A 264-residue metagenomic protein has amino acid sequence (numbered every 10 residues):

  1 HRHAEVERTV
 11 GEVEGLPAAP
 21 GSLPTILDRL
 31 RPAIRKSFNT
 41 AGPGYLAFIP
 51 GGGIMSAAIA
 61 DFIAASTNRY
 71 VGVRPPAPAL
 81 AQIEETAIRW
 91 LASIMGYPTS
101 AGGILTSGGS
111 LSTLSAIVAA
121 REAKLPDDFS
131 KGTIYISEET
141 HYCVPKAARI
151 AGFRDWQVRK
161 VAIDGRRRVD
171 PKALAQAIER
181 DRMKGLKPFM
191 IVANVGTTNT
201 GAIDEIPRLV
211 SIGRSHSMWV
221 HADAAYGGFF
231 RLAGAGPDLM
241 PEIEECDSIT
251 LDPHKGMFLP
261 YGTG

Functional and structural regions predicted by a protein language model:
H1-S100: N-terminal entrance/gating region of PLP-dependent enzymes' catalytic architecture
I34, G42, F62, T86 (+6 more regions): Generic hydrophobic-segment detector
G53, G72-E84, T106, S110 (+2 more regions): Short acidic-aromatic active-site loops that bind/stabilize oxyanions
A79, A101-L105, P126: Short, surface-exposed helix-loop/turn micro-motifs enriched in polar/charged residues
L91-V118, R159-V161: Short loop-beta-helix segment that forms the pyridoxal 5′-phosphate
S112-G264: Conserved PLP-enzyme active-site core in the AAT-like
